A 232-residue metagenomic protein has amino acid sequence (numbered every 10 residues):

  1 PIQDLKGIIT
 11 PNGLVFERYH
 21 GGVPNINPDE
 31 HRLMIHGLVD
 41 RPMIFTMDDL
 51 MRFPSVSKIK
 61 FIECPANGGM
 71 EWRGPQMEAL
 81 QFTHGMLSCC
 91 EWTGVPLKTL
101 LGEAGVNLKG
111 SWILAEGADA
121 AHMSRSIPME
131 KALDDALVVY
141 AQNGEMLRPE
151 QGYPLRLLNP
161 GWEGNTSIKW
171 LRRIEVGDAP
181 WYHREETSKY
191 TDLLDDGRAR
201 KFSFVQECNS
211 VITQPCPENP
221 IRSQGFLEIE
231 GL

Functional and structural regions predicted by a protein language model:
P1-L33, V39-D40, F45, S55 (+3 more regions): Extended, aromatic/histidine-rich regions of cofactor-dependent oxidoreductases associated with respiratory
M43, M47, M70-W72, L80-G85 (+2 more regions): N-terminal low-hydrophobic presequence detector
D49-R52: Contiguous, structured surface segment used for ligand recognition
S55-M86: Short, conserved helix/loop micro-motifs enriched in His/Cys and acidic residues
